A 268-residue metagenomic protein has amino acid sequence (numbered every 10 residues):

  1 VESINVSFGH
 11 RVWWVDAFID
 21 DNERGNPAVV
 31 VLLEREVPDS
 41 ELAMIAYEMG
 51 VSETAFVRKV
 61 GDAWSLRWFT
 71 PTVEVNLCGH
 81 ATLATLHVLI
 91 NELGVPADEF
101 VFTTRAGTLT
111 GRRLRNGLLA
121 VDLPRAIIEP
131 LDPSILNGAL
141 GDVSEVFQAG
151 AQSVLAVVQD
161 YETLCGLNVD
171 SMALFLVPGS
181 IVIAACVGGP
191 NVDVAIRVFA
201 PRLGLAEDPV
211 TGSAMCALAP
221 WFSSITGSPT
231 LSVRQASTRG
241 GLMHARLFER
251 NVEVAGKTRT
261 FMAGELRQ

Functional and structural regions predicted by a protein language model:
E2-L77, L83-Q268: Active-site proximal loop and beta-alpha junction motif in alpha/beta enzyme cores
